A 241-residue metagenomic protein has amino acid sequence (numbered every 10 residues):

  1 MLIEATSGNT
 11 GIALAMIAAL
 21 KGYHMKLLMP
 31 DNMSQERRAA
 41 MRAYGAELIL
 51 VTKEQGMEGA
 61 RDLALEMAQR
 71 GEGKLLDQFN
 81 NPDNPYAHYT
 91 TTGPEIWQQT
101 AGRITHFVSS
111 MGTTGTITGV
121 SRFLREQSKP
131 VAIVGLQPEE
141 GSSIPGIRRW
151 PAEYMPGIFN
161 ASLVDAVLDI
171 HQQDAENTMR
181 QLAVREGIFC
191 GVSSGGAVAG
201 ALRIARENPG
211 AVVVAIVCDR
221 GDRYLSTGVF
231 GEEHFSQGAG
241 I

Functional and structural regions predicted by a protein language model:
M1-D31, R103-T116, I188, S193-G196 (+1 more regions): A short, small-residue-rich loop immediately preceding and capping a beta-strand
I12-H24, R42-A43, G119-S128, A199-P209: Alpha-helix C-terminal capping segments
I17-L28, N32, R122-A132, F230-Q237: A glycine- and small-aliphatic-rich helix-loop capping segment at beta-alpha/alpha-beta transitions that lines
Y23, A46, G73, K129-V131 (+1 more regions): Short glycine/serine/threonine/alanine-rich loop segments
K26-H106, L136-A183: Small/polar-residue-rich loop-to-helix segments that shape phosphate-bearing ligand pockets
A87-V131: Glycine-rich ThDP/TPP pyrophosphate-binding loop and its adjacent helix/strand module within ThDP-dependent enzymes
A175-G196, N208: Glycine-rich phosphate/adenylate-binding loop
L202-I241: Phosphate-binding loop/pocket of nucleotide- and phosphate-handling active sites
